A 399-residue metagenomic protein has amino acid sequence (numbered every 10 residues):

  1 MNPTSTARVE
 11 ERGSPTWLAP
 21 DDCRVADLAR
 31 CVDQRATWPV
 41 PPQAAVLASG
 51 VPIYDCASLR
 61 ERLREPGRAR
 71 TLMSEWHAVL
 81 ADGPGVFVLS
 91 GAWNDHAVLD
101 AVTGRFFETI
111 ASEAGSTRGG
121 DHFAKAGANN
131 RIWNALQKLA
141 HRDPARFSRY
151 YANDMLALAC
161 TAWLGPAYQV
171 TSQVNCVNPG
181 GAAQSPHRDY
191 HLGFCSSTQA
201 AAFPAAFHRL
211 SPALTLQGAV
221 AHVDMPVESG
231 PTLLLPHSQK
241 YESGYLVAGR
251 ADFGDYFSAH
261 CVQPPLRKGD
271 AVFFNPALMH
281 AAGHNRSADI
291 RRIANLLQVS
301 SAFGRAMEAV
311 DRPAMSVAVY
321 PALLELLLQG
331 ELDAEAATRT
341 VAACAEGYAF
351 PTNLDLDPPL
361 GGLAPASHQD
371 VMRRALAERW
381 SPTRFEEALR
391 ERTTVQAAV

Functional and structural regions predicted by a protein language model:
M1-A81, Y348-P351, P359-V399: Fe(II)/2-oxoglutarate
R12-T16, C23, A57, E61-R68 (+3 more regions): Active-site environment of non-heme Fe oxygenases that use a 2-His-1-carboxylate facial triad
D22, V32-S197: Non-heme Fe(II)-dependent double-stranded beta-helix
D95-A97, N178-G180, P226-E228, Y241-E242 (+2 more regions): Flexible loop/turn segments at secondary-structure boundaries
L158-T161, Q184-S185, L192-Y256, C261 (+1 more regions): Catalytic core of non-heme Fe(II) oxygenases with the double-stranded beta-helix
V174, G218-V220, N295-V299: A structural signal for short, well-ordered beta-strand segments
V247-A322: Catalytic core of Fe(II)/2-oxoglutarate
F303-R384: C-terminal hydrophobic structural anchor segments that stabilize assembly/packing rather than catalytic chemistry
